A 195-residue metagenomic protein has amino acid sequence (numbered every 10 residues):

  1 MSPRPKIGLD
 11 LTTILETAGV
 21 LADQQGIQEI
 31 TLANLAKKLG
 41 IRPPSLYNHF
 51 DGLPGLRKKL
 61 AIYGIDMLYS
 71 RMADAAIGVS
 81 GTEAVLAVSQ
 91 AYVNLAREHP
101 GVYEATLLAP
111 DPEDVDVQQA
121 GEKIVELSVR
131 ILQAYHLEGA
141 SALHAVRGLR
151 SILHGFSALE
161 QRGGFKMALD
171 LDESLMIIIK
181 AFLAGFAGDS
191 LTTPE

Functional and structural regions predicted by a protein language model:
M1-Q25, A33-N34, K38, G55-K58: Basic, helix-initiating cap at the start of DNA-binding domains
A22, G55-G64, T106, P110 (+1 more regions): Alpha-helical DNA-contacting segments of helix-turn-helix folds
L39-F50: Short hydrophobic/aromatic patch on the recognition helix
K58, I62-A87, V125-A134: Amphipathic alpha-helical linker/stalk segments
A73-V102, E113, G139, V146-L149: Hydrophobic alpha-helical connector segments
V93-V115, A158-K166: Amphipathic alpha-helical segments used for helix-helix packing
L95, P112-G139, L143-G148, L169-A184: Amphipathic alpha-helical packing segments from all-alpha helical-bundle domains
S151-A168, F182-T192: Amphipathic C-terminal alpha-helical segment
